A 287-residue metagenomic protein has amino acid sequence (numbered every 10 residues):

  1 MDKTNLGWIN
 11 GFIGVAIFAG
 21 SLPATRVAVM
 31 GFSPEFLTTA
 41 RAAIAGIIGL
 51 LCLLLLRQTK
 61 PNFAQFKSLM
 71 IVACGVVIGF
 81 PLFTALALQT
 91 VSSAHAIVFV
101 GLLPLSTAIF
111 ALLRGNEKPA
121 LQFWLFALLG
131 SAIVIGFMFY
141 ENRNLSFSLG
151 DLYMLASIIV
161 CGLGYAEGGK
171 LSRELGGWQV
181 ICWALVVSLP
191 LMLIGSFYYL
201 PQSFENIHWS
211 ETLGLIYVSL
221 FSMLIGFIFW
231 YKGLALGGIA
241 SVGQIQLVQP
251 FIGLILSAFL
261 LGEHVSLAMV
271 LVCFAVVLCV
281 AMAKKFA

Functional and structural regions predicted by a protein language model:
M1-F36, R143-K170: Glycine-/small-residue-enriched transmembrane alpha-helix faces in small-molecule transporters and effluxers
A16-I17, S21-L22, L50-A96, V100 (+2 more regions): Specific transmembrane alpha-helical segments of multi-pass solute transporters/efflux pumps, especially DMT/EamA
G20, A24-V27, G31, A45-N62 (+4 more regions): Membrane-interface helix-cap regions at the ends of transmembrane helices in multi-pass membrane proteins
A28, L37, R41, A87 (+8 more regions): Hydrophobic/aromatic residues within transmembrane alpha-helices of multi-pass small-molecule transporters
A40, P81, H95-L102, E167-L189 (+1 more regions): Helix-helix packing/entry segments at the starts of transmembrane helices
I48-T59, T84, L103-L128, F251-V270: C-terminal transmembrane-helix exit sites in multi-pass transporters
G49, M70, L102, P119-F139 (+3 more regions): Hydrophobic transmembrane alpha-helices of multi-pass small-molecule transport proteins
G49, T107-I109, L113, N144-P201 (+2 more regions): Transmembrane alpha-helical segments that form core, pore/gating elements of small-molecule transporters/exporters
